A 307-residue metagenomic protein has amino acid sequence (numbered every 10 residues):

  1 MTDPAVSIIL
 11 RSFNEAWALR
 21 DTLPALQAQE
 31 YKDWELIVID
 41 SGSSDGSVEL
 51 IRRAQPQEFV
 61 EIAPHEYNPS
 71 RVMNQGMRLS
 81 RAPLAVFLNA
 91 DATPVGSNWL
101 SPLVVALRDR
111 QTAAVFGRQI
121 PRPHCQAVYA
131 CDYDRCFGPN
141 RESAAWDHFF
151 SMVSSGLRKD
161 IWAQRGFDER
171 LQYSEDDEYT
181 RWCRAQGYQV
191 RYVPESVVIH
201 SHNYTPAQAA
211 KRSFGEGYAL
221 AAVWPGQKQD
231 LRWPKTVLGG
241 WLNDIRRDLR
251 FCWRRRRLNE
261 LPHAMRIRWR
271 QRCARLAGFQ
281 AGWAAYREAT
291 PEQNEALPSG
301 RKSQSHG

Functional and structural regions predicted by a protein language model:
M1-A25: N-proximal low-complexity "stem/linker" segments adjacent to membrane-targeting elements
P24-D33: Short, acidic, metal-binding catalytic loop of nucleotide-sugar glycosyltransferases
D40-V48, A92-T93: A conserved acidic beta->alpha catalytic loop
A63-S80: Glycine-rich, basic loop-to-helix element that forms the pyrophosphate-binding segment of sugar-nucleotide handling
A85: Short aromatic/hydrophobic "clamp" motif used to bind/position activated sugar donors
T93-V128: Conserved donor NDP-sugar-binding/catalytic core segment of glycosyltransferases
P121-R122, P139-L157, Q172, E178: A recurrent flexible, glycine/aromatic-enriched loop bordering the glycosyltransferase active site that acts as
K211-Y218, A222, Q229-G307: Non-catalytic, C-terminal membrane-associated alpha-helical segments of glycosyltransferases
